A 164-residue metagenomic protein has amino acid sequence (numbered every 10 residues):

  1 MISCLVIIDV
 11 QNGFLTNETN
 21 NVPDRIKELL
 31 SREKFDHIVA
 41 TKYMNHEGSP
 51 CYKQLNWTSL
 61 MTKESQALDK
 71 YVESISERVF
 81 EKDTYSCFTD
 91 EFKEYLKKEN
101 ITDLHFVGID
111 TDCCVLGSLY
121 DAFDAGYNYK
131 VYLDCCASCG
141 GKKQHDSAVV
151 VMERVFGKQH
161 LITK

Functional and structural regions predicted by a protein language model:
I2-C4, S31-R32, H37, W57-K164: Active-site-adjacent betaalpha module
V6-I8: Short hydrophobic beta-strand that contains or immediately precedes a catalytic carboxylate
V10-E18: Short acidic, Gly/Ser-rich segments with clustered Asp/Glu that frequently serve as metal-coordination loops in enzyme
Q11-N12, N45, A137: Short, glycine/acidic-enriched loop or turn micro-motifs at the edges of active sites
E18-E33: …and closely analogous acidic/polar surface helices at protein-protein or active-site interfaces in A-domain-like
T19-V22, Q54-S59: Short glycine-enriched, charge-decorated loop/helix-capping segments at active-site entrances that position
E33-G48: Von Willebrand factor
S49-K53: Metal-dependent catalytic neighborhoods of phosphoester/phosphodiester hydrolases
